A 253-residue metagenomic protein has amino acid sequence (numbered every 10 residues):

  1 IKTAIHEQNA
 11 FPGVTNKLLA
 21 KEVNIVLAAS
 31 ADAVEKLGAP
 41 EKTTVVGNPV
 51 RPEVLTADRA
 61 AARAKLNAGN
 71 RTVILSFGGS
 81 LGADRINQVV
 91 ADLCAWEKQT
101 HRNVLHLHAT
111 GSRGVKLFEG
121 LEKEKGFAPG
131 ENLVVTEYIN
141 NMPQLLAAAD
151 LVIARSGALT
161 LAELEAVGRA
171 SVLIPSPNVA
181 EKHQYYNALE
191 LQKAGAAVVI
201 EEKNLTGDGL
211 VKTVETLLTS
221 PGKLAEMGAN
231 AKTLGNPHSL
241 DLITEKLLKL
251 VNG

Functional and structural regions predicted by a protein language model:
I1-A60: Active-site-proximal region of nucleotide-activated glycan assembly enzymes, centered on histidine/acidic-rich loops
N24-I25, K42, Q144, L151 (+1 more regions): Well-ordered beta-strand positions
R59-A61, N67-V152, Y185-L189, K193 (+1 more regions): Donor-nucleotide binding loops and adjacent catalytic segments primarily of GT-B fold Leloir glycosyltransferases
P143, L161-R169, L189: Short alpha-helical segment that forms part of, or immediately flanks, the ligand-binding pocket in carbohydrate-active
A147-A149, E165-P175, A194: Conserved donor-binding/catalytic loop of nucleotide-activated donor transferases
A154, A170-E181: Short hydrophobic beta-strand element within catalytic cores of glycosyltransferases and related nucleotide-activated
K223-P237: A short, well-ordered alpha-helix in the C-terminal region of glycosyltransferases
P237-G253: C-terminal alpha-helical cap of glycosyltransferases
